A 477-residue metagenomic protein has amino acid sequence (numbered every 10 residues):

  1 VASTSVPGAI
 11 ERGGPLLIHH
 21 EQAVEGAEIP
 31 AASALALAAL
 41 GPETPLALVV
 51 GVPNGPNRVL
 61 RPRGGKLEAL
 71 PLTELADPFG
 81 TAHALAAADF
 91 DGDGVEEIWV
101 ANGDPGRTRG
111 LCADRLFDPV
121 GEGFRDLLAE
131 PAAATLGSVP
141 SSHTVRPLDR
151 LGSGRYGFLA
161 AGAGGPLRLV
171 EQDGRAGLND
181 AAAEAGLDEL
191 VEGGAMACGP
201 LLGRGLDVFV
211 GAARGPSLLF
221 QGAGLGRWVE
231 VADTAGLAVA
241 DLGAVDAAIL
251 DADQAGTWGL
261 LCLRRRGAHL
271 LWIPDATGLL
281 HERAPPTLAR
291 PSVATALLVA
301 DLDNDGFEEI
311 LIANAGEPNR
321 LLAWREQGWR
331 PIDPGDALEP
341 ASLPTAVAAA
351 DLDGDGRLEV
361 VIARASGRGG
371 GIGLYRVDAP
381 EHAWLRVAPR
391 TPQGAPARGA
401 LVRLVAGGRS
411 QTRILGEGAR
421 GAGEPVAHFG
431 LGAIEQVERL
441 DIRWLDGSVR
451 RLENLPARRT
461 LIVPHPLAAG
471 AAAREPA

Functional and structural regions predicted by a protein language model:
V1-A31, L46-V49, R58-G80, R115-P140 (+10 more regions): Blade-edge motifs of beta-propeller repeat domains
A2-A9, V24-E28, L280-E282, R290 (+2 more regions): Gly/Ser/Thr/Pro-enriched helix-cap/hinge segments flanking short amphipathic alpha-helices
A32, A82, L111, P140-S142 (+10 more regions): Short coil/loop residues immediately preceding or within conserved phosphate-binding loops of NTP-utilizing enzyme
A32-G41, L46-A47, T81-E97, S141-L151 (+6 more regions): Beta-propeller blade termini
L46-V52, I98-N102, Y156-G162, L206-A212 (+4 more regions): Hydrophobic beta-strand segments that make up the repeating blades of beta-propeller and related beta-repeat
N54-G55, R107-C112, G162-G165, A212-G215 (+3 more regions): Short, solvent-exposed loop/turn segments at conserved positions within beta-propeller repeat blades
T295-V299, D303-G316: Loop/turn-rich, solvent-exposed surfaces of beta-rich toroidal or solenoidal domains
